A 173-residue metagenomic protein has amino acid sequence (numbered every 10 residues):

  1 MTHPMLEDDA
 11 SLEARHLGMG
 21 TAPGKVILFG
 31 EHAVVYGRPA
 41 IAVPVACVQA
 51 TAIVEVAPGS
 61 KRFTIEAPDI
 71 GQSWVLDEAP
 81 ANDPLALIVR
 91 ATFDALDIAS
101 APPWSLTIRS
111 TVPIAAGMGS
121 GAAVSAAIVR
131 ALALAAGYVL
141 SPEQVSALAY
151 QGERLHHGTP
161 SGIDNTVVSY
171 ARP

Functional and structural regions predicted by a protein language model:
T2-M118, L134, Y138-L140, A171-P173: ATP-binding N-lobe of GHMP and related small-molecule kinases
A86-R90, A126-R130, S146, Y150: Predominant activation on well-ordered alpha-helical scaffold segments within soluble catalytic domains
A122-A136: Short, small-residue alpha-helix embedded
L140-P173: Alpha/beta catalytic cores of group-transfer enzymes, especially the acyltransferase/condensing modules of polyketide
